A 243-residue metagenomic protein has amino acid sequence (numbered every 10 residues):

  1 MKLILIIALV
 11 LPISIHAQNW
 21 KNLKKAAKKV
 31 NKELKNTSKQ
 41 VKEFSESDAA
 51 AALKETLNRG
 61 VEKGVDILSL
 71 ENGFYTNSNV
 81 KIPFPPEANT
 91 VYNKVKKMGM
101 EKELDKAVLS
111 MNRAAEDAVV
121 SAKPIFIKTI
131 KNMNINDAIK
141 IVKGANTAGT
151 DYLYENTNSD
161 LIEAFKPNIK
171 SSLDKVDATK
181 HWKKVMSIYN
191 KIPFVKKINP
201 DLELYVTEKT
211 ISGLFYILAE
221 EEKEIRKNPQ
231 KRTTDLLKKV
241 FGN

Functional and structural regions predicted by a protein language model:
M1-N22: Bacterial Sec-dependent N-terminal signal peptides
K21-K29, K35, E203, T210-N243: A cross-kingdom marker for long, charged
K21-V108: N-terminal Sec/ER secretory leader and immediately downstream segment of secreted/extracellular precursors
K42-E43, A50, K54-L57, D117 (+5 more regions): Metal- and O2-centered redox machinery and metal/ROS homeostasis
A51, E55-D66, V120, P124 (+3 more regions): Hydrophobic alpha-helical segments involved in membrane association or supramolecular assembly
G64, N134, P229: Residue-level signature of catalytic and energy-coupling elements of molecular machines, predominantly ATP/GTP-dependent
E101-S172: Mid-length scaffold segments of soluble, non-membrane domains
N168-K209: An amphipathic alpha-helical core segment
